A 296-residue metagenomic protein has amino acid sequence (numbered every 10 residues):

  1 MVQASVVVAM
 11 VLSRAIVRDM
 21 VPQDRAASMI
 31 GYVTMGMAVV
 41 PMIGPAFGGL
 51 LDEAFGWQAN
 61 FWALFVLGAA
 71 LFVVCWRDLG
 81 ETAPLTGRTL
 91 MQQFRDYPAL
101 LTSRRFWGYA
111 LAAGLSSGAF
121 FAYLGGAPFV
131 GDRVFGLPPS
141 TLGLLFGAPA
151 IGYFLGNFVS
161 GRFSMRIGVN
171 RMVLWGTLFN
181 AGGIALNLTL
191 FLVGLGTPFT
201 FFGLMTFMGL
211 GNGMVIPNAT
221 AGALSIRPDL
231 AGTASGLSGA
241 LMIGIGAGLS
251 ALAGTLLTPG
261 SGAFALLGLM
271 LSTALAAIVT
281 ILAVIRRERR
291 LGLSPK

Functional and structural regions predicted by a protein language model:
M1-M37: Cytoplasmic helix-loop-helix junction between adjacent transmembrane helices in 12-TM secondary transporters
G31-R77: Helix-loop-helix hairpin linking two adjacent transmembrane segments in secondary transporters
F72-T89, A283-L293: Helix-loop junctions on the cytosolic side of multi-pass membrane transporters, especially the intracellular loop
G80-A110: Juxtamembrane intracellular "pre-TM" segments in multi-pass secondary transporters
S103-F120, T206: Pair of pore-lining "gating" transmembrane helices in MFS-fold secondary transporters
G156-V169, L257: Helix-to-loop junctions at the C-terminal end of transmembrane segments in multipass secondary transporters
V173-I216: C-terminal transmembrane helical hairpin of 12-TM major facilitator-type secondary transporters
L224-P259: A late C-terminal transmembrane helix in Major Facilitator Superfamily
